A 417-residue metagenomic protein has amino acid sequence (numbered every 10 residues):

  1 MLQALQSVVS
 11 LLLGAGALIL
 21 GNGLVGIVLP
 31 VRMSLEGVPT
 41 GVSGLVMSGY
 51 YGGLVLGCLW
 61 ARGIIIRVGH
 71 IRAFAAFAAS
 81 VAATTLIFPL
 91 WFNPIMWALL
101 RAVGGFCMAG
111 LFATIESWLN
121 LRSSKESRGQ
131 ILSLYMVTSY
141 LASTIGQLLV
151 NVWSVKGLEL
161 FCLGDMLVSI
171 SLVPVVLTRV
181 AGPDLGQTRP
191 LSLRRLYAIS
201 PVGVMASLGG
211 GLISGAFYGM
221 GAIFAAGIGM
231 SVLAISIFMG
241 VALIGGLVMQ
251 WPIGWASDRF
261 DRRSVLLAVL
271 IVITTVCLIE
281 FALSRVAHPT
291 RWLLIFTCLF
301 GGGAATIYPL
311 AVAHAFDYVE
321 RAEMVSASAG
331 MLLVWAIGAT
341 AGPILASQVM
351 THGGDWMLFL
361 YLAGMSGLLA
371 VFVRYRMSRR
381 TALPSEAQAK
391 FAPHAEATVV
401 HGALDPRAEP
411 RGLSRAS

Functional and structural regions predicted by a protein language model:
M1-Q3, P183-L193, R376-S417: Intrinsic disorder in cytosolic terminal tails and internal cytosolic loops of multi-pass membrane transporters
L2-Y51, G203-S207, G215-F224, I228 (+1 more regions): Helix-loop boundary and gating motifs at the non-cytosolic
T40-G41, K125-Y135, V232-L233, V319-M331: Loop-to-transmembrane helix entry/capping segments in MFS-fold secondary transporters and related SLC/MFSD carriers
G57-H70, S154, V248-R262, M350-T351: Helix-to-loop junctions at the C-terminal end of transmembrane segments in multipass secondary transporters
R72-L86, D165, S264-I279: Structural signature of the two symmetry-related core transmembrane helices
G110-S123, A305-E320: Intracellular juxtamembrane helix-capping segments at the cytosolic ends of symmetry-related transmembrane helices
V150-N151, D165-L185, L369-M377: C-terminal membrane-cytosol helix-exit motif in multi-pass small-molecule transporters
N151-L167, Q348-S366: A membrane-interface helix-boundary motif in multi-pass transporters
